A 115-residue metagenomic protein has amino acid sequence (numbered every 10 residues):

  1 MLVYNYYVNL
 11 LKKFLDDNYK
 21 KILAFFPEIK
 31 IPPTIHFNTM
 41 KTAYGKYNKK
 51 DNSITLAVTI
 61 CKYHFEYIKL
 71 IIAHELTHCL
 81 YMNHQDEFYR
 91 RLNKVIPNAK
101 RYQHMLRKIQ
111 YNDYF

Functional and structural regions predicted by a protein language model:
M1-L70, C79-F115: Active-site-proximal or metal-binding-adjacent scaffold patches in catalytic folds
E75: Walker B catalytic acidic pair
